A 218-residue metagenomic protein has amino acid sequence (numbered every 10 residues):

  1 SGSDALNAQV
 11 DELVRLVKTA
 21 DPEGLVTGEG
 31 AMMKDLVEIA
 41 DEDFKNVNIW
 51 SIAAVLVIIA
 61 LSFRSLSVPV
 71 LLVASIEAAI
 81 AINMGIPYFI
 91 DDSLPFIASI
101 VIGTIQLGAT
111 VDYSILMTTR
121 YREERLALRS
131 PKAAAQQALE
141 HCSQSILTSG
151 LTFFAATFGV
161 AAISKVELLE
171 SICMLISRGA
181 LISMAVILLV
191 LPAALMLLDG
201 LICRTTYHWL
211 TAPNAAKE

Functional and structural regions predicted by a protein language model:
S1-E12, V47: Solvent-exposed, non-transmembrane alpha-helical starts
D11-T19: Solvent-exposed soluble domains appended to multi-pass membrane proteins
T19-E218: Membrane-embedded transmembrane helical bundles of large multi-pass transporters/channels
